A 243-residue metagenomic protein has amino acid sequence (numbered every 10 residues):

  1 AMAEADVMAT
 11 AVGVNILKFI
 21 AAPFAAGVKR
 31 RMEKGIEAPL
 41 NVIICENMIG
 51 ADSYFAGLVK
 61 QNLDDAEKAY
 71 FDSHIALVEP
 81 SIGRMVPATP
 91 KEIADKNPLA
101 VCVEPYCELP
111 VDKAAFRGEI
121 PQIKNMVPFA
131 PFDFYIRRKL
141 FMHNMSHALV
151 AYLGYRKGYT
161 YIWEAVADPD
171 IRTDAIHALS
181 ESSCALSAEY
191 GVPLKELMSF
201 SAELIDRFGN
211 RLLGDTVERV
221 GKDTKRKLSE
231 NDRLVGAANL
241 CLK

Functional and structural regions predicted by a protein language model:
A1-K243: Substrate/ligand-engaging "lid" and interaction regions
